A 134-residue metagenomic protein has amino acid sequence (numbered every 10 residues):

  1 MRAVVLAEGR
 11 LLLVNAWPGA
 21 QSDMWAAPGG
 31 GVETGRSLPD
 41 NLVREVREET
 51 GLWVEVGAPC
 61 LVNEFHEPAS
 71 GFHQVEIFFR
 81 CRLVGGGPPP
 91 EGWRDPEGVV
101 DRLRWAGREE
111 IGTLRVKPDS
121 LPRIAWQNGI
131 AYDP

Functional and structural regions predicted by a protein language model:
M1-L11, P28-G31, V62: Conserved N-terminal beta-strand and adjoining loop/helix that marks the start of the Nudix/MutT-like hydrolase domain
L6, A20, A27, V54 (+2 more regions): Short connector loops at helix/strand junctions that flank enzyme active sites, especially segments positioning acidic
A20-W25, R94-P134: Nudix hydrolase/Nudix homology domain
A27-P59: The catalytic Nudix box helix
V32, L83-V84, R108-I111: Hydrophobic pocket-lining residues within nucleotide cofactor-binding pockets
G57, P68-A69, P90-E97: Vicinal oxygen chelate
F65-P90, R104, A125: Active-site-adjacent beta-strand/loop module that shapes the phosphate/pyrophosphate-binding cleft
